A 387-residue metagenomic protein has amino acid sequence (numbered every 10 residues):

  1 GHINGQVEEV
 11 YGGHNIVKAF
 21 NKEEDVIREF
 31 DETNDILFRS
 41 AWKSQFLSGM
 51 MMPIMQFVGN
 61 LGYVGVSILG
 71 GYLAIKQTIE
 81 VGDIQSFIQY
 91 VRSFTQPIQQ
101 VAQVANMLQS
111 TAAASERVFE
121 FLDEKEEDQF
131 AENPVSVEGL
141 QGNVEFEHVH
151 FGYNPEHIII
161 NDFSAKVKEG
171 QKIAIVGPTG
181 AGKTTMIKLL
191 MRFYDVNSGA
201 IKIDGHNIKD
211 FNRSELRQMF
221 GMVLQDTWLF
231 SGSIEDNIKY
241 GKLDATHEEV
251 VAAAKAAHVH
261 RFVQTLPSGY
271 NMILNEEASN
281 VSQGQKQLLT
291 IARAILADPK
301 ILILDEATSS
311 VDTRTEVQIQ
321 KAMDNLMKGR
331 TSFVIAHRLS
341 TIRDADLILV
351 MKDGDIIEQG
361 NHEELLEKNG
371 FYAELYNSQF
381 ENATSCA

Functional and structural regions predicted by a protein language model:
H2-E9, N15-L61, M107-S110, E127 (+1 more regions): An intracellular "coupling" helix at the cytosolic face of ABC transporter transmembrane type-1 domains
V10, F20, F121, T265: Conserved catalytic core of Hanks-type protein kinase domains
K18-A19, Y72, K76, T265 (+1 more regions): Transmembrane helix-loop junction
F30, V118, F146-H148: Conserved catalytic Walker-motif region of ABC-type ATPase nucleotide-binding domains
K43-R117, F121-L122: Helix-loop-helix
D123, F130-A131, V137-A387: ABC-type nucleotide-binding domain
